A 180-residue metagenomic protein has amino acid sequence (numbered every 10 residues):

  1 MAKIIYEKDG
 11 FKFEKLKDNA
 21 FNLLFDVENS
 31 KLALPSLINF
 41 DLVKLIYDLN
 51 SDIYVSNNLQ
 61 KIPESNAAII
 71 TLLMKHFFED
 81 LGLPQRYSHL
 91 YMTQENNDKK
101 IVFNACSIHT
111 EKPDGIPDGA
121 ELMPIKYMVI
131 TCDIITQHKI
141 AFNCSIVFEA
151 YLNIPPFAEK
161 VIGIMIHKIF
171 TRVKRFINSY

Functional and structural regions predicted by a protein language model:
M1-M74, L81: Hydrophobic ligand-binding cavity/cleft-lining segments
E14-L16, L24-E28, L73, E95 (+3 more regions): A structural detector for beta-sheet-dominated domains
N22, I69, V102, A141-N143: General beta-strand recognition
N29, F77-D80, F148-I154: A generic structural motif
P35-L42, L83-R86, L122, E159-K160: Extended Gly/Ser/Thr-rich low-complexity repeat segments, especially those forming or decorating extracellular
S56-I116: Glycine-rich portal/gate segments that line the openings of hydrophobic small-molecule binding cavities
S88-M92, N104-S107, K112-G163: Beta-strand/loop substructures that line and gate deep hydrophobic ligand-binding cavities in soluble
F157-Y180: A conserved amphipathic terminal alpha-helix motif
